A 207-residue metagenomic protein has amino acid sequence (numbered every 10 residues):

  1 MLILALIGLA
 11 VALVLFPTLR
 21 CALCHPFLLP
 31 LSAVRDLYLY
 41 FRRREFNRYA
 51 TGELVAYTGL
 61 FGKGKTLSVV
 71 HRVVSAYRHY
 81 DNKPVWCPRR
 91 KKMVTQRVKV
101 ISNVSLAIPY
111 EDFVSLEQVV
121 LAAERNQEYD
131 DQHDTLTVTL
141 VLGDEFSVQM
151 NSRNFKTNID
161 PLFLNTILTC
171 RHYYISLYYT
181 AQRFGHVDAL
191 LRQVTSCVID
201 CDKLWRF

Functional and structural regions predicted by a protein language model:
M1-G8: Feature marks short, highly hydrophobic, charge-poor N-terminal signal-anchor/signal peptide-like helices that anchor
L13-R48: N-terminal pre-Walker A segment at the start of P-loop NTPase domains
R44-G52, V85, K92-M93: Phosphate-binding P-loop
A50-N82: Glycine-rich P-loop/Walker A and Walker A-like loops and their local beta1-loop-alpha1 context in P-loop NTPases
S75-K99: Post-Walker A helix-loop "phosphate-sensing" segment adjacent to the P-loop in P-loop NTPases
R97-V98, T137-L140, Y173-Y179: Loop/turn-to-beta-strand initiation segments
S105-L168: Conserved nucleotide-sensing/catalytic segment adjacent to the nucleotide-binding pocket in NTP-handling enzymes
S147-F207: Replace "adjacent to P-loop NTPase cores in ATP/GTP-dependent enzymes" with "adjacent to NTP-binding cores
